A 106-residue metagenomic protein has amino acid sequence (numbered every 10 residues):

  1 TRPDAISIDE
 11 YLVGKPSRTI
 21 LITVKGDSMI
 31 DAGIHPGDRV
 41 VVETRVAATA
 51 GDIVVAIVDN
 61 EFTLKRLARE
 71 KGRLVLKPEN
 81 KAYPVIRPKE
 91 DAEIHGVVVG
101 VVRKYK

Functional and structural regions predicted by a protein language model:
T1-K106: Acidic/glycine-rich C-terminal interaction modules and beta/coil loop segments that lie outside canonical DNA-binding
